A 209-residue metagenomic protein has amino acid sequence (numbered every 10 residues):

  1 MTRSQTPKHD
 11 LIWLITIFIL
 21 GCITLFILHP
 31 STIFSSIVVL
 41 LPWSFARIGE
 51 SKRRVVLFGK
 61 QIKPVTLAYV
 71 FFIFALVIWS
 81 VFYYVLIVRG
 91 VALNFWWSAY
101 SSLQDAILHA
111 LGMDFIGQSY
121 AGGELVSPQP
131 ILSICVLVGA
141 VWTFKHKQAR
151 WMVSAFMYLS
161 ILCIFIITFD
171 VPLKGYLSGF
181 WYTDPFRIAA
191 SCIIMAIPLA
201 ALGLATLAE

Functional and structural regions predicted by a protein language model:
M1-E209: Membrane-embedded transmembrane-helix bundle of lipid-linked glycan/lipid transferases
